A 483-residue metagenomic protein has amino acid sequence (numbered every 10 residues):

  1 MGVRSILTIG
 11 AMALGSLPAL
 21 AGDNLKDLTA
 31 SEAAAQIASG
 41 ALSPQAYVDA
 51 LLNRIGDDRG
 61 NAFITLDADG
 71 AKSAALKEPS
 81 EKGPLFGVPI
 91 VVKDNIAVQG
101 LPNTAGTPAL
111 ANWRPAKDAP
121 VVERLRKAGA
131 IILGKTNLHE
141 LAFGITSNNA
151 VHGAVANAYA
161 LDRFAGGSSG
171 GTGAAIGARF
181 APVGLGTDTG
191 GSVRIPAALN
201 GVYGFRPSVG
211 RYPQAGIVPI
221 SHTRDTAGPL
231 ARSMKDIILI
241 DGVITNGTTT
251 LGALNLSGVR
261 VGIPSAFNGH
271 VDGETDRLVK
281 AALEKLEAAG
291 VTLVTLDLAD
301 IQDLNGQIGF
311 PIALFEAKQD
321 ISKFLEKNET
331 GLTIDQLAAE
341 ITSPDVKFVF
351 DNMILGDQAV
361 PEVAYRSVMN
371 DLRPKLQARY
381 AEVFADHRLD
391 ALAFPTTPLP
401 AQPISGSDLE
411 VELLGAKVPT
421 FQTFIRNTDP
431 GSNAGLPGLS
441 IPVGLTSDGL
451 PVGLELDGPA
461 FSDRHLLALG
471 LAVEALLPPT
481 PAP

Functional and structural regions predicted by a protein language model:
M1-L7: Bacterial N-terminal signal peptides that target proteins for export
S16-P18: N-terminal signal peptide c-region/cleavage motif recognized by signal peptidases
G22-N112, A142-F143, V279, A482: Short, well-ordered alpha-helical
K26, I96-P102, T226, T245-Q319 (+1 more regions): Gly/Ser-rich, acidic/histidine-flanked active-site/gating loops
G40, G87, A181, I244 (+1 more regions): Glycine-rich, small-residue loops and helix-cap segments that act as flexible hinges at active-site edges
L85-A105, G258, F315-A378, P395 (+2 more regions): Short helix-loop capping/hinge segments that flank enzyme active sites or metal/cofactor-binding pockets
F86-A227, G262-A266, F394-A416: Short glycine/serine-rich loop/turn segments
K127, G177-F267, K280-A289, N427 (+1 more regions): Structural helix-boundary/capping segments
